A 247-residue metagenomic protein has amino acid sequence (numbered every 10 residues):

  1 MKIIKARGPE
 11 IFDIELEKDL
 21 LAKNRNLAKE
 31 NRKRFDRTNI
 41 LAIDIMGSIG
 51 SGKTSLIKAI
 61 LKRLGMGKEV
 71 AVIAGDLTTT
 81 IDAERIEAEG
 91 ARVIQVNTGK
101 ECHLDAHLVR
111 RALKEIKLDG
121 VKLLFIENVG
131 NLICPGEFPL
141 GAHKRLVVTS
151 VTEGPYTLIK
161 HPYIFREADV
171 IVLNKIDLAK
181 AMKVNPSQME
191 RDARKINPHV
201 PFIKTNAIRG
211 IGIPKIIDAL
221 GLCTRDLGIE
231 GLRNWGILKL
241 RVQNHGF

Functional and structural regions predicted by a protein language model:
M1-I4: Long, basic/Gly/Ser/Thr-rich N-terminal segments that mediate initial subcellular attachment or targeting
A6-K33, R37-M46, S51, I60-H143 (+2 more regions): Nucleotide-state-sensitive switch-loop elements of NTP-binding domains
L56: Hydrophobic positions on the alpha1 helix immediately C-terminal to the Walker A/P-loop
A71, K144-V148, E167-A179, A193-N206: Conserved beta-strand/loop subsegment of P-loop NTPase cores
T79-A83, T157-H161, N185-D192: Short, glycine/polar-rich helix-capping loops at beta-to-alpha or helix-loop-helix junctions that flank or form
L178-G228: Canonical P-loop GTPase G-domain recognition
L220-L222, L232, L238-L240: Leucine-biased recognition of intrinsically disordered, low-complexity hydrophobic segments
L227, W235-L238, H245: Short hydrophobic targeting helices and cationic amphipathic motifs that mediate membrane/organellar targeting
